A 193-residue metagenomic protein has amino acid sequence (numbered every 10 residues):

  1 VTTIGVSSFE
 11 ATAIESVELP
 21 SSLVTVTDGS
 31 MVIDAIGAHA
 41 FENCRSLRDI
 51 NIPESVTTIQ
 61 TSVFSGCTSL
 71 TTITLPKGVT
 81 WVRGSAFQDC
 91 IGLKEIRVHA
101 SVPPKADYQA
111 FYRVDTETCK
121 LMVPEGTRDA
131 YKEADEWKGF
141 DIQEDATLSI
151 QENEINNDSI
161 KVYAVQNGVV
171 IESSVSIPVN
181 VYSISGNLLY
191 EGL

Functional and structural regions predicted by a protein language model:
V1-T3, T12-A35, R45-T58, T68-W81 (+3 more regions): Structural signature of tandem-repeat unit edges
G5-S8, G37-A40, Q60-S65, R83-A86 (+1 more regions): Consensus positions within tandem repeat domains that build extended binding/scaffold surfaces
M31, Q88, Q109-V114, D135: A structural signal for leucine-rich repeat
C44, K132-S149: A recurrent domain-boundary module in secreted/ectodomain proteins
V114-T116, S174: Flexible, charged surface loops at secondary-structure boundaries
R128-K132, I177-N180: Short, surface-exposed beta-strand/loop "edge" segments at domain boundaries and coil↔beta transitions
L148-L193: C-terminal outer-membrane/trafficking sorting elements
